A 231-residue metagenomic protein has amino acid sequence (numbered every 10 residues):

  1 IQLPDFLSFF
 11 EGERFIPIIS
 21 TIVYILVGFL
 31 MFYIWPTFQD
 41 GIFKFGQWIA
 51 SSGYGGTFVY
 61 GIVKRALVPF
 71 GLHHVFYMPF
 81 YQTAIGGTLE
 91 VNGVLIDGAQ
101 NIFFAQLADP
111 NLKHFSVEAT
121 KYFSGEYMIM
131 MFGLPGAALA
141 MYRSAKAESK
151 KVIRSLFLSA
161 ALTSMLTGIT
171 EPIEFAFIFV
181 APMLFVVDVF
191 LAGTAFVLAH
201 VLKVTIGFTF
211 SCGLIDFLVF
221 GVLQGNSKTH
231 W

Functional and structural regions predicted by a protein language model:
I1, M78, K121-E148: Transmembrane alpha-helical segments in integral membrane proteins
I1-I85, N92, G207, F220 (+1 more regions): Signature of multi-pass transmembrane helix bundles
F6, F10, R14-I18, Y54 (+8 more regions): Hydrophobic, aromatic-rich alpha-helical transmembrane segments and their membrane-interface anchor motifs
G12-I16, Y33, N111-F115, M128 (+1 more regions): Membrane-targeting and insertion segments and their boundary/processing signals
F15, I19-V23, V27, M31-I34 (+9 more regions): Hydrophobic faces of alpha-helical transmembrane segments in multi-pass integral membrane proteins
M31, P69-H74, Y127-F132, L166-T167: Short helix-coil transition sites and intra-membrane helix breaks within transmembrane domains of multi-pass
W35, Q39-G46, A145-S149, E174 (+1 more regions): Membrane-interfacial segments
E90-K121, P135-R143, S155-A160, L166 (+1 more regions): Transmembrane alpha-helical segments and their short flanking loops that form helix-hairpins/helix-helix interfaces
